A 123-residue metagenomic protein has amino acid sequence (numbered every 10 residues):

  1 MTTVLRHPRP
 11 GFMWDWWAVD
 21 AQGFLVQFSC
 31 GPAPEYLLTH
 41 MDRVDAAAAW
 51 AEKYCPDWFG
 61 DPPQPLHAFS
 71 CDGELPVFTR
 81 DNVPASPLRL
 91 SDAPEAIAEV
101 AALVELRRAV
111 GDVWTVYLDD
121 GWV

Functional and structural regions predicted by a protein language model:
M1-V44: Short N-terminal edge-element motif at the start of the domain
V44-V123: Low-complexity intrinsically disordered segments
